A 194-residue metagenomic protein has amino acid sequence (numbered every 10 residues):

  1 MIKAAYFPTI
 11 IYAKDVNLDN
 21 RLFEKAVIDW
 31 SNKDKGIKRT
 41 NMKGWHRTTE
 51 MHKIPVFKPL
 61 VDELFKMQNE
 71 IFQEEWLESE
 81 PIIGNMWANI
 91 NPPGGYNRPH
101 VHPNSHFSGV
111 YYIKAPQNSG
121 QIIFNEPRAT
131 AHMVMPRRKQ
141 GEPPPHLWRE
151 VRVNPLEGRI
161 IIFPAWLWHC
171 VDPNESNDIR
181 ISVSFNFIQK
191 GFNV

Functional and structural regions predicted by a protein language model:
M1-E78: Non-heme Fe(II)/2-oxoglutarate
I2-A4, I161, V171: Karyopherin-beta/Importin-beta family HEAT-repeat alpha-solenoid scaffold
D15-V16, F187-G191: Short beta-strand-to-coil "C-cap" segments at the C-terminal boundary of structured domains/repeats, marking
L22-I28, N32, D62-R128: Non-heme Fe(II) oxygenase catalytic core, chiefly the N-lobe of the double-stranded beta-helix
N91-I162, Q189-V194: Catalytic core of non-heme Fe(II) oxygenases with the double-stranded beta-helix
N97-H100, H169-S176: Short beta-strand His + acidic residue motifs that chelate non-heme Fe in jelly-roll/DSBH and cupin folds
N177-F187: A short alpha/beta connector and helix-capping loop motif
